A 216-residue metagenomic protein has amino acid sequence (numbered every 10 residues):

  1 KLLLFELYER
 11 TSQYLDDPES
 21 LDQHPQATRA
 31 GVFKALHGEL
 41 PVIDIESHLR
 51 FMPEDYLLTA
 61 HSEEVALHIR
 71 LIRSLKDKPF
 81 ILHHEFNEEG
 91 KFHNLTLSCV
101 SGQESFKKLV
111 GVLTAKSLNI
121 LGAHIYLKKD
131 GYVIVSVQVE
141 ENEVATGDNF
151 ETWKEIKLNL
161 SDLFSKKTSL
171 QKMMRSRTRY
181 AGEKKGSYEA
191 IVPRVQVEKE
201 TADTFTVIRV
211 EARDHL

Functional and structural regions predicted by a protein language model:
K1-L216: Regulatory modules associated with amino-acid/nitrogen control
